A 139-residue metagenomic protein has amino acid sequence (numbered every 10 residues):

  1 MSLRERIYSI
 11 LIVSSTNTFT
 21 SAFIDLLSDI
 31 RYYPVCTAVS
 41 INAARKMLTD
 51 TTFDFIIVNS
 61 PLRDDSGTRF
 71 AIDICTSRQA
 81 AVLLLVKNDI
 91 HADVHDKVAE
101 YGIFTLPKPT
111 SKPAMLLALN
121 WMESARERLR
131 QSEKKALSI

Functional and structural regions predicted by a protein language model:
M1-R6, R126-I139: CheY-like receiver
S14: Conserved acidic carboxylate
N17-C36: Two-component/phosphorelay signaling modules centered on CheY-like receiver
T37-F55: Acidic, metal-coordinating helix/loop segments flanking the phosphotransfer/catalytic sites of two-component signaling
S40-A43, R63, N88-D93: Negatively charged, flexible loop motifs adjacent to catalytic sites in prokaryotic signal transduction proteins
D54-R78, D89-I90: Conserved phosphotransfer microenvironments
R69, K87-T105: Alpha4 helix (beta4-alpha4-beta5 surface) of REC/receiver domains from two-component response regulators
T110-L119: C-terminal output helix
